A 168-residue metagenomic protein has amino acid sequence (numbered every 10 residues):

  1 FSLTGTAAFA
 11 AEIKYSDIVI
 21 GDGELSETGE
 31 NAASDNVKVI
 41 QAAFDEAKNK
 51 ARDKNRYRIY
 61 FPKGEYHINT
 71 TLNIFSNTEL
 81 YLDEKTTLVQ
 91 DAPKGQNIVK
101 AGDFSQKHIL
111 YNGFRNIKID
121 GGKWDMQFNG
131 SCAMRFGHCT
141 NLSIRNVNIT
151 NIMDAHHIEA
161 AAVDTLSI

Functional and structural regions predicted by a protein language model:
S2-F9: C-terminal segment of classical bacterial N-terminal signal peptides
A10-Q41: Right-handed parallel beta-helix/beta-solenoid
N31-V37, D53-F104, W124-G130: N-terminal extracellular ligand-recognition/capping segment immediately after the signal peptide
K38, S76, G113, T140-R145 (+1 more regions): Extended beta-solenoid/beta-helix repeat architectures
Q41-K50, H67-S76, D91-A92, K107-Y111 (+2 more regions): Short, T/G/N/S-enriched strand-turn elements that build extracellular solenoid repeat scaffolds
F61, L80-D83, F114-G121, L142-N146 (+1 more regions): All-beta strand scaffolds that present successive hydrophobic residues in beta-strands
P62, T78, L142, T150-H157: Internal alpha-helical scaffold/solenoid segments in large eukaryotic proteins
G95-F114, W124-F136, T150-A160, T165-S167: Glycine- and acidic/polar-rich repeat regions and solenoidal domains
